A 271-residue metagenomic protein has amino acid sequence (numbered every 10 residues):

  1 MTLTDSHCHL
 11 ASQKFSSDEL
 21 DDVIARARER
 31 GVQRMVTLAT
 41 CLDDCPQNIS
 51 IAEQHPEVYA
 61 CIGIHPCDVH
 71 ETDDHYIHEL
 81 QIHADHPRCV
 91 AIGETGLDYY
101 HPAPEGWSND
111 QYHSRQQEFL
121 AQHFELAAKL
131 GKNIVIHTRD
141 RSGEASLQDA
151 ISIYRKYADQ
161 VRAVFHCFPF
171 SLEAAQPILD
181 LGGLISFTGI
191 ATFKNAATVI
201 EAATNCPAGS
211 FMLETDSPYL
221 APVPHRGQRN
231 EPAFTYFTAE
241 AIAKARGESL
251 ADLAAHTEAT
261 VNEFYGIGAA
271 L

Functional and structural regions predicted by a protein language model:
M1-L271: Mid-domain alpha/beta scaffold segments of enzyme catalytic cores
